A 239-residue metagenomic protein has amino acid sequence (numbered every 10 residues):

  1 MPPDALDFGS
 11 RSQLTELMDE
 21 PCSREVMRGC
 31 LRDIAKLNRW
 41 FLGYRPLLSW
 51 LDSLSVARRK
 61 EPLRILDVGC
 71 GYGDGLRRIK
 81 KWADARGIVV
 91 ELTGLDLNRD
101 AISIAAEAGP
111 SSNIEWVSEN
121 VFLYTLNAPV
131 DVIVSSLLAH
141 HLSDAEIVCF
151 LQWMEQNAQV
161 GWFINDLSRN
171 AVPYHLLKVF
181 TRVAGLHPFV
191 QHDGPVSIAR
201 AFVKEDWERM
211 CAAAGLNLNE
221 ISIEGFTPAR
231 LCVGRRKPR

Functional and structural regions predicted by a protein language model:
M1-E20: N-terminal auxiliary segments of SAM/dcSAM-dependent transferases
L17, R24-L54: Class I SAM-dependent methyltransferase Rossmann-like catalytic core, especially the SAM/SAH-binding loop
L66, Y72-L123: Class I SAM-dependent methyltransferase SAM/SAH-binding core
V134: A conserved beta-strand element that flanks and buttresses the S-adenosyl-L-methionine
L142-W153: A short, conserved alpha-helix within the catalytic core of class I
A158-L167: Conserved beta-strand signature within the Rossmann-like core of class I S-adenosyl-L-methionine
L167-C211, I223: C-terminal alpha-helical "lid/dimerization" subdomain adjacent to the S-adenosyl-L-methionine
S222-R239: Core SAM-dependent methyltransferase catalytic element
